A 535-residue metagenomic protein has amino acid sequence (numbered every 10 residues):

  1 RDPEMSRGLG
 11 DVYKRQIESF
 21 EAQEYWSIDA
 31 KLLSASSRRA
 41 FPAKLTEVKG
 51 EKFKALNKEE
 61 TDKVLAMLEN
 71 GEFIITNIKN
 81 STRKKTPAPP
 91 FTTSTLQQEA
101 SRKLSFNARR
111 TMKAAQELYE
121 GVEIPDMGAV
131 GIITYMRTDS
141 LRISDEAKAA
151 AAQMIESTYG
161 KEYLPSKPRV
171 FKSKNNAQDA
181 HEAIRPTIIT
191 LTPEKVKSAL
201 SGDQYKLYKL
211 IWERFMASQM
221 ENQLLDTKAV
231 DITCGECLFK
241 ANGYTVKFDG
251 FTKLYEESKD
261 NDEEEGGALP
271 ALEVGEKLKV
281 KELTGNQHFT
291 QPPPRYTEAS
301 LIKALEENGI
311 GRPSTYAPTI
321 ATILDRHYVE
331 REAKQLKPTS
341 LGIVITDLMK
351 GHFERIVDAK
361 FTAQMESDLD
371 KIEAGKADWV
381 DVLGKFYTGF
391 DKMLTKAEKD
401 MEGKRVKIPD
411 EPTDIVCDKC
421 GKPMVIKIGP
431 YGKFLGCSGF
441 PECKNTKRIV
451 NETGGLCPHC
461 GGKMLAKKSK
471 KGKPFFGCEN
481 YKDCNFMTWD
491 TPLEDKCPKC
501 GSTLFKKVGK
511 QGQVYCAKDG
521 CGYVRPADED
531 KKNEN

Functional and structural regions predicted by a protein language model:
R1-Y13: Single conserved hydrophobic/aromatic residue that forms the stacking wall/gate of nucleotide- or nucleobase-binding
D11-L56, K103: C-terminal helical "lid" subdomain and adjoining coupling/linker elements of P-loop NTPases
Q16-S19, T61, K79, D139-N535: Basic, low-complexity terminal or inter-domain segments flanking catalytic cores
K52-P89, E276: Metal- or metallocofactor-binding catalytic centers and their adjacent structured scaffolds across diverse enzyme
I75-I78, P87-A100, M127-M136, P292-A304: Short acidic, hydrophobic short linear motifs in intrinsically disordered regions
S101-T111, E123-L141, P292, E306-P318: Short, positively charged loop/turn segments that connect secondary-structure elements
M112-Q116, I320-A321: Short, hydrophobic-biased segments on the C-terminal half of alpha helices that form "recognition helices"
Y119-T134, R326-Q335: A short, conserved structural fragment
